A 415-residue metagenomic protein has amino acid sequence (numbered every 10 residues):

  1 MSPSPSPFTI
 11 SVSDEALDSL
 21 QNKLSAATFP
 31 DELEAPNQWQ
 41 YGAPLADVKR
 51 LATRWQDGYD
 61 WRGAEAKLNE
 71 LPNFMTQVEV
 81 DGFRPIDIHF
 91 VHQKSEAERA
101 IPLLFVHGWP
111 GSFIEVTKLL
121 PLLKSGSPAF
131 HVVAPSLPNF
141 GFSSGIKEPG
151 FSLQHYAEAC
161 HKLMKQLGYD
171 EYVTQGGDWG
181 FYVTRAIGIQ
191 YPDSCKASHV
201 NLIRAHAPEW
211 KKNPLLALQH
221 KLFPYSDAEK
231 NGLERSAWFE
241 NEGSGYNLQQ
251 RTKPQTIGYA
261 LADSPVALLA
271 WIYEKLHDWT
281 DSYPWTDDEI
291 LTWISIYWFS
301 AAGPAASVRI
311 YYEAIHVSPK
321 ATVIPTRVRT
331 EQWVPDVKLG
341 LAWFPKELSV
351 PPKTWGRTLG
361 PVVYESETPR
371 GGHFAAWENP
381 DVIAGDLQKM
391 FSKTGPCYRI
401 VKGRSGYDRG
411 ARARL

Functional and structural regions predicted by a protein language model:
P3-D18, T28, K196-I296: Alpha/beta-hydrolase
L17-K94, R99, E289, W298 (+1 more regions): Non-catalytic accessory segments flanking enzyme active sites
G63, I114, P128, L137-F151 (+1 more regions): Glycine-rich "HGGG/HGxG" loop immediately N-terminal to the catalytic nucleophile of the alpha/beta-hydrolase
A97, L137-W179, A205: Active-site loop/oxyanion-hole signature of alpha/beta-hydrolase fold enzymes
A100-G108: Short beta-strand element of the alpha/beta-hydrolase
W109-P121: The serine-hydrolase catalytic nucleophile loop
L122-A129, L167-E229: Conserved hydrolase catalytic core segment
Q250-L415: C-terminal subdomain of alpha/beta-hydrolase-fold enzymes, centered on the catalytic histidine and its supporting
